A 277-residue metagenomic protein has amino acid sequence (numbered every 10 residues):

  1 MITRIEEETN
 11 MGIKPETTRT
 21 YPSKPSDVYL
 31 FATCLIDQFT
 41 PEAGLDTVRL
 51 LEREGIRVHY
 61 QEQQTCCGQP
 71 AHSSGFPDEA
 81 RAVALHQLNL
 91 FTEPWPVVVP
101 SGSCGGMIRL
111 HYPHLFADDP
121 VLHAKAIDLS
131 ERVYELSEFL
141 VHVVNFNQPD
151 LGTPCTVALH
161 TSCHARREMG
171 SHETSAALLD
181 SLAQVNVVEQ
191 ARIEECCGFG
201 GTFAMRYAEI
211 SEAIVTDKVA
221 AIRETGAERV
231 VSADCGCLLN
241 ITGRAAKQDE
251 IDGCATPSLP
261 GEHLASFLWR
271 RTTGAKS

Functional and structural regions predicted by a protein language model:
I2-S277: Iron-sulfur cluster-binding electron-transfer modules in prokaryotic oxidoreductases
